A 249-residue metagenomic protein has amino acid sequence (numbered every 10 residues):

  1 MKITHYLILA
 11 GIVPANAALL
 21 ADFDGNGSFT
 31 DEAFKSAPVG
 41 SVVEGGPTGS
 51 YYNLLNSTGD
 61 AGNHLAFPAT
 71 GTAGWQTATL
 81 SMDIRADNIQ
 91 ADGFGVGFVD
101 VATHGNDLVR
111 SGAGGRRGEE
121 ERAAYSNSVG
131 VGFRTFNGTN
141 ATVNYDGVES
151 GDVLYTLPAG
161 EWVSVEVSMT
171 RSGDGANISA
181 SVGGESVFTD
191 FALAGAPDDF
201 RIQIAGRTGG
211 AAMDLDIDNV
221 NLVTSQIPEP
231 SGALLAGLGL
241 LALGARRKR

Functional and structural regions predicted by a protein language model:
M1-N16, S231-R249: C-terminal cell-surface anchoring/sorting signal
A18-S225: Polar, low-complexity loop segments and adjacent catalytic/binding residues used for recognizing and processing sugar
I227-E229: Terminal processing/anchoring signals of secreted or surface-associated proteins and related intramolecular
